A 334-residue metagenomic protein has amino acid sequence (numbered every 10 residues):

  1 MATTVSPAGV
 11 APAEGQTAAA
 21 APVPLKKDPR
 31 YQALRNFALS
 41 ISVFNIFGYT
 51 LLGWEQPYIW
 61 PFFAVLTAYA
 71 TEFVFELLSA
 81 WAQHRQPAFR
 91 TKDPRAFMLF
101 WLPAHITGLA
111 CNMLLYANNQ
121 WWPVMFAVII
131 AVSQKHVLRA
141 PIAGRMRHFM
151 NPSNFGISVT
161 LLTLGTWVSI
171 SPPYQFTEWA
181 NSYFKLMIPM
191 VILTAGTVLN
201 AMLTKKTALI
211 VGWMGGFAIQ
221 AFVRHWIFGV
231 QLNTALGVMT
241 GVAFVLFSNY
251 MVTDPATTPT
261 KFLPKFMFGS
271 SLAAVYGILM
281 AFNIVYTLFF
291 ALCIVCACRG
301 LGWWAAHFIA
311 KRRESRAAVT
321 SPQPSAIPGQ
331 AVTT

Functional and structural regions predicted by a protein language model:
A2-H84, A88-F89: N-terminal signal-anchor module of multipass membrane proteins
A19-P22, F37-E55, E72-F73, I106-M113 (+2 more regions): Membrane-embedded alpha-helical segments in integral membrane proteins
A20-S42, Q220-G329, T334: C-terminal transmembrane helix-loop-helix hairpin of multi-pass membrane proteins
P22, T71-K92, A131-M146, L193-K205 (+1 more regions): C-terminal ends of transmembrane helices
S40, F63-E76, P103-C111, P123 (+14 more regions): Alpha-helical transmembrane segments in multi-pass membrane proteins
Q56-T67, A117-I129, Y174-M190, L232-F244: Structural signature of hydrophobic alpha-helical transmembrane segments
Q86-N181: Membrane-interface helix-loop-helix junctions at boundaries between adjacent transmembrane segments
L164-A218: Internal active-site segments that recognize and position negatively charged phosphoryl groups and nucleotide moieties
